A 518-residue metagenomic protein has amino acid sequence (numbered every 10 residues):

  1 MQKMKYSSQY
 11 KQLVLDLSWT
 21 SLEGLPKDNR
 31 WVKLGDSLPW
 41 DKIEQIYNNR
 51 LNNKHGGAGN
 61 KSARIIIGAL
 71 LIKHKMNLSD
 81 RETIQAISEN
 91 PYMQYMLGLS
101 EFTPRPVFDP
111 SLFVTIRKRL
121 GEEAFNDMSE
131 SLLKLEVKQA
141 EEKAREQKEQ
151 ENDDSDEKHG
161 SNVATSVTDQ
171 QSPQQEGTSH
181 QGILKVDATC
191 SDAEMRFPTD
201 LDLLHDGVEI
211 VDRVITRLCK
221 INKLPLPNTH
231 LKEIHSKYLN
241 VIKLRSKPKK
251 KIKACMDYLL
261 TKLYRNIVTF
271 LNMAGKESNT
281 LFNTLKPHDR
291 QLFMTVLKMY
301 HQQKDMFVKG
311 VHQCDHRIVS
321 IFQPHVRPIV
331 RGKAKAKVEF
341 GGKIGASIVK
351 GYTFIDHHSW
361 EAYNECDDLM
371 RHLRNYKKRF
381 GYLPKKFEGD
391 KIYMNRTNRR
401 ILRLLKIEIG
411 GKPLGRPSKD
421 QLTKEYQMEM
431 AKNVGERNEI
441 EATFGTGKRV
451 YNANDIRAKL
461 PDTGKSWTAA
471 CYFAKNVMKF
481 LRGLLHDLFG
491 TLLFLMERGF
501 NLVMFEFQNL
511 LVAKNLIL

Functional and structural regions predicted by a protein language model:
M1-W40, D154-T165, H486-L518: Charged, often Cys/His-bearing segments associated with DNA-binding zinc-finger transcription factors
D28-L71, L422: Basic, short loop/linker segments at the boundary and entry of helix-turn-helix/winged-helix-like folds
N29, A69, T83-I87, D109-F113 (+8 more regions): Short, conserved catalytic/metal-binding motifs centered on acidic residues
G57-K61, P91, E388-R396, G415-R416: Acidic, metal-coordinating catalytic cores used for nucleic-acid/nucleotide bond scission and strand-transfer chemistry
I72, C219, D368-K386: Short, basic/hydrophobic alpha-helical segments
S100, P104-Q323: Active-site- or DNA-interface-adjacent structural scaffold in DNA-acting proteins
R290-T295, Y300-G310, M428-L518: Basic, amphipathic alpha-helical segments enriched in Lys/Arg and hydrophobic/aromatic residues
K333-R379: Electropositive, glycine- and tryptophan-enriched low-complexity nucleic-acid-binding patches
